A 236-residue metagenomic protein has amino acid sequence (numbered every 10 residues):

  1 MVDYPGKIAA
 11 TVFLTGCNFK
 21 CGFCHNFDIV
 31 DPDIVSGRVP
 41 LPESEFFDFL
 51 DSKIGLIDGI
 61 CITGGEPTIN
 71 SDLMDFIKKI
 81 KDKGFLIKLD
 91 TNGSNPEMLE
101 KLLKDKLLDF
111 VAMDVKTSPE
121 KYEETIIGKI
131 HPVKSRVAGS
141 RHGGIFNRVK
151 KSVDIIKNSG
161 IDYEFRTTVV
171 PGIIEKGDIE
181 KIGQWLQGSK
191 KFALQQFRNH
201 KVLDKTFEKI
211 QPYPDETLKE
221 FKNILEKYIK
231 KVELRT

Functional and structural regions predicted by a protein language model:
M1-F23: N-terminal pre-triad scaffold of radical SAM enzymes
V2, G6, N158, V169-T236: Auxiliary Fe-S-binding modules of radical SAM enzymes
I8, N26-L108, P119, H131-V133 (+1 more regions): Conserved Radical SAM active-site core
A10, I60, I87-L89, V111-M113 (+3 more regions): Hydrophobic faces of well-ordered beta-strands that scaffold small-molecule active sites in alpha/beta enzyme cores
V30-D33, P119-I126, K201-E208: A short acidic, helix-capping loop that chelates divalent metal ions and anchors anionic groups
M74-G84, D154-K157, K222-K230: Surface-exposed amphipathic alpha-helices with a cationic face
L107-P119, K190-R198: Non-cysteine beta-strand/loop elements that form the S-adenosyl-L-methionine
G128-I130, H142-N158: Glycine-rich S-adenosyl-L-methionine
